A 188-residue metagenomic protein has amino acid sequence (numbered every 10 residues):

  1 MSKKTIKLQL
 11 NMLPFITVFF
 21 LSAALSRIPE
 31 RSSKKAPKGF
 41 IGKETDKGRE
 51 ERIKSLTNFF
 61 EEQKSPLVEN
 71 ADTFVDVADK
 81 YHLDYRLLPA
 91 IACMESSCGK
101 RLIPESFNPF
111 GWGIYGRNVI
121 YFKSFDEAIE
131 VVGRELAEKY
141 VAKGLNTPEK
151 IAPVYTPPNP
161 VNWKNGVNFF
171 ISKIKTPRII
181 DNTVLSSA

Functional and structural regions predicted by a protein language model:
S2-R31, Y115-A188: Non-catalytic cell-wall polysaccharide-engagement segments
Q9, E44, E62, A71-D76 (+3 more regions): Short, flexible coil/linker segments at or flanking structured domains
P29-E44: Ser/Thr/Pro/Gly-rich low-complexity linker/stalk segments immediately outside membranes or between
F40-L88, I174, D181: Export/targeting segments at the very N-terminus of extracytoplasmic proteins
E44-F60, C93-L145: Peptidoglycan-targeting cell-wall enzymes and recognition modules
R52-L56, N70-V77, D84-A90, F125-V132 (+3 more regions): Stable alpha-helical elements in mature extracytoplasmic
T73, M94-E95, N108-P109, E149-K150 (+2 more regions): Flexible domain-boundary/linker segments
K80, S97-C98, P157-P158: A short structural micro-motif
